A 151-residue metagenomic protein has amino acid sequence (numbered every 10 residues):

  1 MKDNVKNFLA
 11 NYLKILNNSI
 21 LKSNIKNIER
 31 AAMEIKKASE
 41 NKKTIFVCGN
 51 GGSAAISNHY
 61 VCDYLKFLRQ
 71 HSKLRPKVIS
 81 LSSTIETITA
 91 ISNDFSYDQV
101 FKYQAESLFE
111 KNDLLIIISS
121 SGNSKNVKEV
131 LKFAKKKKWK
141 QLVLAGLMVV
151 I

Functional and structural regions predicted by a protein language model:
M1-S23: Generic N-terminal amphipathic, Lys/Arg-enriched alpha-helix
V5, L9, I28-A31, S57: Hydrophobic packing residues in well-ordered alpha-helices of helical domains and bundles
V5, N24-N27, S53, K135: Residue-level recognition of alpha-helical structural elements
Y12-I15, A31-E34, Y60, Q104 (+1 more regions): A ubiquitous structural signal for well-ordered alpha-helices
L21-N41: A short, well-structured juxtamembrane/interface segment
N41-K42, K111: Structured helix-beta-strand junction loops
T44-C48: Short glycine-rich phosphate-binding loop at a beta-alpha junction
S53-I151: Glycine-rich phosphate-binding loops that contact phosphosugars or nucleotide phosphates
